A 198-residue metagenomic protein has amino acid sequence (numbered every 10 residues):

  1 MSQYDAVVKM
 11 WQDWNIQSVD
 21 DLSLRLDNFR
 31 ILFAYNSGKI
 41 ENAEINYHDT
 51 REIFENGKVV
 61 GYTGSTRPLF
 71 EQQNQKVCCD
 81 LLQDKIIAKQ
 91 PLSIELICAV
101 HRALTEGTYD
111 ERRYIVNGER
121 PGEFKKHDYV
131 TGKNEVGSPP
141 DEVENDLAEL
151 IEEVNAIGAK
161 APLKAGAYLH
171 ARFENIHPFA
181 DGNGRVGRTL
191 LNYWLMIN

Functional and structural regions predicted by a protein language model:
M1-N198: FIC/Doc superfamily catalytic core
